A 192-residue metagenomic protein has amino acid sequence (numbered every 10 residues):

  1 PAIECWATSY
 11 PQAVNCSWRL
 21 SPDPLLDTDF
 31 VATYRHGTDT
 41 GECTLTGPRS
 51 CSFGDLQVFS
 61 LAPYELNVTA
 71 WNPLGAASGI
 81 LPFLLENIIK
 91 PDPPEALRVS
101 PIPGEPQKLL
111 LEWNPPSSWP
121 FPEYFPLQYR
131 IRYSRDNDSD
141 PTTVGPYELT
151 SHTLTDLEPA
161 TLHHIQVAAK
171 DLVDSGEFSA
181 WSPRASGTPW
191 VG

Functional and structural regions predicted by a protein language model:
P1-P22, A76-E123, P159, S175-G192: Pro/Thr/Ser/Gly-rich low-complexity, intrinsically disordered linker/stalk tracts
P1-T46, F53-N72: N-terminal ectodomain recognition module in secreted, GPI-anchored, and membrane glycoproteins
W18, V68, P94, L111-W113 (+4 more regions): An aromatic-rich alpha-helical recognition segment common to small helix-rich domains
S21-R35, P106, P116-S134: Solvent-exposed loop/turn segments flanking beta-strands in beta-repeat/beta-sandwich domains
D23, Y34-G41, R132-D140, L172-D174: Change "in extracellular beta-sheet-rich domains … of secreted and cell-surface proteins" to "in beta-sheet-rich domains
G41-R49, P141-L149: Short beta-strand segments within Ig-like beta-sandwich modules, predominantly Fibronectin type-III
S52-P82, S151-E177: Beta-strand-rich modules
